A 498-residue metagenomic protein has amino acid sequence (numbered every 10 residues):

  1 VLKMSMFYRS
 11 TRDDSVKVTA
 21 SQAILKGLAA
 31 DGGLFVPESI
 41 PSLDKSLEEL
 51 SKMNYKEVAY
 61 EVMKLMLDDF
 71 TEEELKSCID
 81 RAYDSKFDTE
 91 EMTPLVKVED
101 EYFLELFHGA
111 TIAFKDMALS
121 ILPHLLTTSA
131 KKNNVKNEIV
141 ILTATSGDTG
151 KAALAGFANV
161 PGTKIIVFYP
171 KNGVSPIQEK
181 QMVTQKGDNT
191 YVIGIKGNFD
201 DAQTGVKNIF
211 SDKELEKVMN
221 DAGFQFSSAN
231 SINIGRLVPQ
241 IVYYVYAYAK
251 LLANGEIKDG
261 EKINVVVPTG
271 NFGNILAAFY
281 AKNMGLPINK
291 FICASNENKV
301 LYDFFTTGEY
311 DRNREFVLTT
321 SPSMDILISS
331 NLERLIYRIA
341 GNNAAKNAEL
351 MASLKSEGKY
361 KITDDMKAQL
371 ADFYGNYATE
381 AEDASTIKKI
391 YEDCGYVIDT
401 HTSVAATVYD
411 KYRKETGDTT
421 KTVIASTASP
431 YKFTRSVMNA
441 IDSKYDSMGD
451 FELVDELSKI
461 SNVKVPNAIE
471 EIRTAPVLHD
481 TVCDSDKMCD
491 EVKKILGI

Functional and structural regions predicted by a protein language model:
L2-I498: PLP-dependent amino-acid enzyme catalytic core
